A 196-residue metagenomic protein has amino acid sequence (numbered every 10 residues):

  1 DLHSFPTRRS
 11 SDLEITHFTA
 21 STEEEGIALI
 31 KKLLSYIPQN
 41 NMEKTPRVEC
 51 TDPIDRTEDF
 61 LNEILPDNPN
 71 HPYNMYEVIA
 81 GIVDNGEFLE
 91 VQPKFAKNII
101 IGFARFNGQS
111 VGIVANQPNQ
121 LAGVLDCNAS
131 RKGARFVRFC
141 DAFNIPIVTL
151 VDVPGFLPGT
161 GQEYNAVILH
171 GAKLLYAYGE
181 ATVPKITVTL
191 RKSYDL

Functional and structural regions predicted by a protein language model:
L2-S10: Short, small-residue-biased leader/transition segments that mark boundaries at the very start of proteins
R9-S10, I30, I113, D152: Terminal peptide-recognition signature
D12, T16, K32-K44, D67 (+3 more regions): Change "in soluble alpha/beta enzymes" to "in soluble alpha/beta proteins
I15-F18, S110-I113, I145-V148, V183-V188: Structural motif
S21-I79: Terminal amphipathic helices with adjacent charged low-complexity linkers/tails
T22-E24, N116-P118, V153-P154, L190-K192: Short, ordered loop/turn segments at secondary-structure junctions
H71-Y176: Non-catalytic terminal/interface segments that mediate subunit docking, oligomerization, and allosteric communication
L150-G155, L175-L196: Glycine-rich beta-to-alpha active-site loop
